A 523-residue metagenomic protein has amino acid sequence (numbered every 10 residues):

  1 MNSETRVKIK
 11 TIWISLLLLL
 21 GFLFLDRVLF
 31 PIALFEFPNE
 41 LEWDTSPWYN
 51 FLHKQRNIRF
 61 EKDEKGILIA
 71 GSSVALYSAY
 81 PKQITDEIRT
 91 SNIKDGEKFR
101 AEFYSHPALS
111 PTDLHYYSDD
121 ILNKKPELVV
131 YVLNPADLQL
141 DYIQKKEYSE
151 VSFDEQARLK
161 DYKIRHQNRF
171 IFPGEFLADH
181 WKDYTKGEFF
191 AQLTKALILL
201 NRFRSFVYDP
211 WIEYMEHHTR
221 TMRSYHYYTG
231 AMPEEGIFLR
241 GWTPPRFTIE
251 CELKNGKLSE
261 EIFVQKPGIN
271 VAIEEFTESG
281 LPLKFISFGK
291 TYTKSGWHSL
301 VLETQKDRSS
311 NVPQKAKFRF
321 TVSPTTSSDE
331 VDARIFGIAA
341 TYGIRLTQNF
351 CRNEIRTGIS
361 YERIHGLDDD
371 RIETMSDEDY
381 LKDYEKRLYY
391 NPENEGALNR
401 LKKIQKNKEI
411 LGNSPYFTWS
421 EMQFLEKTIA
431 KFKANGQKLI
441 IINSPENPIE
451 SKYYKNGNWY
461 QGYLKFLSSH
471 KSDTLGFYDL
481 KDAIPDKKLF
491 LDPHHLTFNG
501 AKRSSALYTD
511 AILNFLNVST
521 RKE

Functional and structural regions predicted by a protein language model:
N2-L19: N-terminal Sec-pathway targeting helices
F22, R27-G96, Y116-Y117, A231: Membrane/wall-proximal cationic-aromatic binding patches
A70, V74-R165: Membrane-embedded segments
E147-P244, A339-N435: Secreted/periplasmic serine-hydrolase-like ester/acetyl group-modifying domain
R223-Y361: Basic, ligand-binding patches in group-transfer machinery, especially extracytoplasmic/periplasmic segments
K403-E409, P445-Y460: Active-site His/acidic residue clusters
L425-I440, S469-G476: A structural motif corresponding to the C-terminal end of an alpha-helix and its immediate exit/capping segment
Y454-N456, Y460-R521: C-terminal regions of proteins
